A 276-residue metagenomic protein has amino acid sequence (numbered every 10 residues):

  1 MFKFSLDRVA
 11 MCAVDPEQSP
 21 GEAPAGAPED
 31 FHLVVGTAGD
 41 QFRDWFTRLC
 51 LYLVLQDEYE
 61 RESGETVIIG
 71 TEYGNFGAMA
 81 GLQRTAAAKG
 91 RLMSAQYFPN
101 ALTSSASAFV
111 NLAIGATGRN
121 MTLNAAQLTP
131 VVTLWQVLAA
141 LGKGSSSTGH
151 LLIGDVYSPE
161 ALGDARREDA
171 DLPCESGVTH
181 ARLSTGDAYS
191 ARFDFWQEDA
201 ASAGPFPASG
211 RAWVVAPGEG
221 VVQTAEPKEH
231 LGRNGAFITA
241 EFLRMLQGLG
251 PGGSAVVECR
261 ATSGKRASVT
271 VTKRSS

Functional and structural regions predicted by a protein language model:
M1-Y97, L102-R119, L128-V131, A139-S146 (+1 more regions): Conserved "HGTGT" condensation-loop signature of ketosynthase/thiolase-family condensing enzymes that catalyze
L123: Conserved active-site-adjacent core of cysteine acyl-enzyme catalytic domains
